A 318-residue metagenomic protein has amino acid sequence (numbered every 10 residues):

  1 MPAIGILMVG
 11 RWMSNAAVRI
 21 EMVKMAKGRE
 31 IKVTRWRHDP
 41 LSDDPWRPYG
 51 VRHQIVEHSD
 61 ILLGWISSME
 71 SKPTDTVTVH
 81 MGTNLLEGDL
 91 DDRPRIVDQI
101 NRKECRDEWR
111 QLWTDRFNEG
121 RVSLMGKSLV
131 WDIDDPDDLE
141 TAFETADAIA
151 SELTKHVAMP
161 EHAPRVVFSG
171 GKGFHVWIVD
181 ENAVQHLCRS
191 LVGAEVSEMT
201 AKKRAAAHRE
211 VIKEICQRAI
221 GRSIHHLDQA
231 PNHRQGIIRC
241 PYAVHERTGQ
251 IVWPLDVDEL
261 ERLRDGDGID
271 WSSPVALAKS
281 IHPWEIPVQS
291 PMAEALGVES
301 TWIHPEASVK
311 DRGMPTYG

Functional and structural regions predicted by a protein language model:
M1-S128, I133, L139-F143, A194 (+6 more regions): DNA replication initiation on ssDNA origins
T78, H186-L191, E210-K213, H226-Q229: Aromatic/basic-lined ligand-recognition segments that form π-stacking hydrophobic pockets flanked by Lys/Arg to engage
G120, P164-G170, Q229-N232: Short beta-strand
S128-W131, E161-G193, I237-A243: Histidine-centered divalent-metal-coordination microenvironment in nucleic-acid enzymes
E140-H162, K203-S223: Long, well-ordered alpha-helical scaffolding segments within enzyme catalytic domains, especially pronounced
S190-A206: Accessory DNA-engaging acidic/polar modules
P254, W271-P274: Acidic/polar low-complexity flexible segments
